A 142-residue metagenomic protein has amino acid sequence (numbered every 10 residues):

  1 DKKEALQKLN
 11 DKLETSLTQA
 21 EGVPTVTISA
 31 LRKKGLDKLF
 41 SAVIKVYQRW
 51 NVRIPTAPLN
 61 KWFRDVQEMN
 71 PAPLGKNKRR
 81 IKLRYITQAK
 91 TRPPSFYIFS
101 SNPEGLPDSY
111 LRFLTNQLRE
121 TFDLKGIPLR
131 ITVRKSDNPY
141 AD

Functional and structural regions predicted by a protein language model:
D1-D142: C-terminal-of-GTPase-core extension/linker across diverse P-loop GTPases
